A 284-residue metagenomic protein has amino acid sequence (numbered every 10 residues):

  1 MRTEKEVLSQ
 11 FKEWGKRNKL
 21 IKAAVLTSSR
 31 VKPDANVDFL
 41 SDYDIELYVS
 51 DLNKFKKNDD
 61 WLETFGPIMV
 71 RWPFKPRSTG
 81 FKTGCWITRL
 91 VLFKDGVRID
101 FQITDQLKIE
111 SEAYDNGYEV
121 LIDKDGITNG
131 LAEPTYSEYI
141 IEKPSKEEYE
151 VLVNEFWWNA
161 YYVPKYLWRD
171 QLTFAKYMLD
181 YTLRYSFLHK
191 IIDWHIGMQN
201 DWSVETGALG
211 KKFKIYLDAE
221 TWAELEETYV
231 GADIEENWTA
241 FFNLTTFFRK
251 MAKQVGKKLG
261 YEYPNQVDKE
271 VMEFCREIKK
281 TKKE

Functional and structural regions predicted by a protein language model:
M1-K19, T27-D38, E46-Q102: Metal-dependent nucleotidyltransferase catalytic core
E6, F65-Y181, S186, E277-K280: Conserved NTP/Mg2+-binding pocket subregion across the NTase superfamily
V37-D38, A113-D115, T206: Short aromatic-enriched loop/helix-cap "lid" or pocket-rim segments at secondary-structure transitions that line
D51-F55, P73-R77, I127-A132, H195 (+1 more regions): Short, surface-exposed, polar/charged, turn-prone segments marking secondary-structure boundaries
L62, G117-E119, G210, W222: Generic secondary-structure boundary/loop-capping signal
I140-E284: Conserved nucleotidyltransferase catalytic core and NTase-mimicking acidic/glycine-rich helix/loop elements in nucleic
